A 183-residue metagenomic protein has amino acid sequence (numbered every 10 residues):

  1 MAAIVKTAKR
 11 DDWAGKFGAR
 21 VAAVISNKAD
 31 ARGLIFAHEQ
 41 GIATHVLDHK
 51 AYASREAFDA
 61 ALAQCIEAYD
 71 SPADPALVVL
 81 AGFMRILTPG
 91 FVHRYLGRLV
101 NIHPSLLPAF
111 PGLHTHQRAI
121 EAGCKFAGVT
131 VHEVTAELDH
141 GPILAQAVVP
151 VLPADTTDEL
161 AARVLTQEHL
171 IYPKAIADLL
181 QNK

Functional and structural regions predicted by a protein language model:
M1-R32: N-terminal Rossmann-like dinucleotide-binding module
A2-K6, I35, A60-E67, L170-P173 (+1 more regions): Amphipathic, non-transmembrane alpha-helical secondary structure
T7, A19, L77-N182: Donor/substrate-binding cores of folate-linked one-carbon enzymes
R20-A23, A43-H45, R98: Conserved beta-strand segments of alpha/beta enzyme cores
S26-K28, K50-A51, R55, D59 (+1 more regions): N-terminal glycine-rich "phosphate-gripper" loop used for MgATP/nucleotide binding and carboxylate activation
A29-I42: N-terminal beta-loop-helix "entrance" segment that forms/cooperates in small-molecule cofactor or anionic ligand
H45-K50, I102: Short beta->alpha connector loops at strand-helix junctions that form conserved, small/polar/Pro-enriched
C65-P75: Glycine-rich phosphate-binding loop signature in dinucleotide/nucleotide-binding domains
